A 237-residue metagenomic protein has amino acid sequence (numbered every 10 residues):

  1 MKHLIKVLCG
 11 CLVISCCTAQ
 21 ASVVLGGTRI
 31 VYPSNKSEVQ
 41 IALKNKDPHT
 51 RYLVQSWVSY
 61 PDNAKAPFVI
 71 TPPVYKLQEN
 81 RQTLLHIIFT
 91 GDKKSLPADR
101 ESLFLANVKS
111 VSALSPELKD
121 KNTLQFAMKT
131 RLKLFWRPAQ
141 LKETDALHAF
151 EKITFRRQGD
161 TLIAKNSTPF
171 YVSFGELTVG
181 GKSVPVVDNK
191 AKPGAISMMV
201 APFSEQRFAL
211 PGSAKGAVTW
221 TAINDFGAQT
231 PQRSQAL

Functional and structural regions predicted by a protein language model:
M1-C9: Bacterial N-terminal signal peptides that target proteins for export
L8-C16: Bacterial N-terminal signal peptides
A21-K44, D145-R157: Beta-sheet-dominated interaction scaffolds and their linkers
V39-N45, I87, F104-K109, T161-N166: Buried hydrophobic-core signal for structured, non-transmembrane domains
K46-A64, T168-P185: Short acidic, flexible loop segments centered on an aromatic residue
K65-L96, S183-K215: Intrinsically disordered, low-complexity Pro/Gly/Ser/Thr-rich segments with frequent PxxP/GP/PP motifs and embedded
D92-D145, K215-L237: Terminal connector regions
D145-Y171, G175-G180, V186: A mid-sequence, solvent-exposed acidic-amphipathic segment
